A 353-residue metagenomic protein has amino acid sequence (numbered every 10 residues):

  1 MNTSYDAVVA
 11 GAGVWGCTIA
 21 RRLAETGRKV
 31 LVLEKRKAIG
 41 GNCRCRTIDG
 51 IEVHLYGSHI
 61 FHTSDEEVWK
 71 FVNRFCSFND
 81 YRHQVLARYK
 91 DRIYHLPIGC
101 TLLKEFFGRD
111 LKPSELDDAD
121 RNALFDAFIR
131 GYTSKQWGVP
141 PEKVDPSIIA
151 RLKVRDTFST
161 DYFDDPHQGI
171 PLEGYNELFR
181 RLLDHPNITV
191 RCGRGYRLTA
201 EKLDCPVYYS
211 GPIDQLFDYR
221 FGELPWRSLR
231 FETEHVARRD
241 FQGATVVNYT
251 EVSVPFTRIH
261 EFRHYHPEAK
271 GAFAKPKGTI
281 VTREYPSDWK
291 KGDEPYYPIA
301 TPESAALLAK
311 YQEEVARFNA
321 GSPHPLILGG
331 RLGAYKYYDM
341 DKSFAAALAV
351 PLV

Functional and structural regions predicted by a protein language model:
Y5-V32, P351: N-terminal Rossmann-like FAD-binding beta1-loop-alpha1 element of flavoenzymes
G11, R82, V190-R194: Short loop/edge segments at beta-strand edges and connector loops that shape dinucleotide/nucleotide cofactor-binding
A24-D49: Glycine-rich FAD pyrophosphate-binding loop
D49-L116: Dinucleotide-binding Rossmann-like beta1-alpha1 core, especially the glycine-rich loop that anchors the ADP
A87-P206, S210-F217: Active-site/ligand-binding neighborhood in enzyme catalytic cores
R194, L198-G321: Mid-domain catalytic core of redox enzymes that form a hydrophobic substrate pocket/lid adjacent to a catalytic redox
N319-K336, S343-A346: Short FAD-binding loop at a beta-strand-to-alpha-helix junction that anchors the flavin cofactor in diverse
D341-V353: An active-site-proximal "capping" alpha-helix that borders the catalytic cofactor pocket
